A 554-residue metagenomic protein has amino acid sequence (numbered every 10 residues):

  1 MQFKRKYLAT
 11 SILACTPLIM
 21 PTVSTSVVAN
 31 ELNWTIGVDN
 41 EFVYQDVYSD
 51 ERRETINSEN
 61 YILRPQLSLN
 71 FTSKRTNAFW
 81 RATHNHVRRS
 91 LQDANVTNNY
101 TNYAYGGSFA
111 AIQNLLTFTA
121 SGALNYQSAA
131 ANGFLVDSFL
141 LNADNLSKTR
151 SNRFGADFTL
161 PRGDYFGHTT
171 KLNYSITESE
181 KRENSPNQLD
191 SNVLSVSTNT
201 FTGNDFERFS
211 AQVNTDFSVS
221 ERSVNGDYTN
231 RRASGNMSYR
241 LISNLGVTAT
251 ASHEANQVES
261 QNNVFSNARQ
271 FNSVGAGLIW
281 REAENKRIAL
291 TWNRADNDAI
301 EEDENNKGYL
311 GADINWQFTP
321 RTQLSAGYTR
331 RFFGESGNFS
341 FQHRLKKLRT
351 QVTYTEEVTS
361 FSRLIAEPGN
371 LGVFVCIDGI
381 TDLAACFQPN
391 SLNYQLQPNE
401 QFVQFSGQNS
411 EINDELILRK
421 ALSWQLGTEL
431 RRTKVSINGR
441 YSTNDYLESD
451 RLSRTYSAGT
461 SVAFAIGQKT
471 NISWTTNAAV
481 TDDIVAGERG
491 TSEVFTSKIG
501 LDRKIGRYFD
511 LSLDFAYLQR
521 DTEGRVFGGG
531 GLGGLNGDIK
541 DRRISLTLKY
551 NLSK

Functional and structural regions predicted by a protein language model:
M1-V28: Gram-negative bacterial Sec-dependent N-terminal signal peptides
S26-K554: Gram-negative and organellar
